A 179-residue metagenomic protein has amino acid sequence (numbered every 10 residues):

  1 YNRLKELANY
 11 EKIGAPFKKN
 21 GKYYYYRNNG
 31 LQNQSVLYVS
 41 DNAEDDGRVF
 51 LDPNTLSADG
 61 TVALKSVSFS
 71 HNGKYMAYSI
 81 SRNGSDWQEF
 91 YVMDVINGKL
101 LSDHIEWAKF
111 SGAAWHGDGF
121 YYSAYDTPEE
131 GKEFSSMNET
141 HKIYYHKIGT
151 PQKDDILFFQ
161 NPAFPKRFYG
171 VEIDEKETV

Functional and structural regions predicted by a protein language model:
Y1-V179: Beta-propeller folds
